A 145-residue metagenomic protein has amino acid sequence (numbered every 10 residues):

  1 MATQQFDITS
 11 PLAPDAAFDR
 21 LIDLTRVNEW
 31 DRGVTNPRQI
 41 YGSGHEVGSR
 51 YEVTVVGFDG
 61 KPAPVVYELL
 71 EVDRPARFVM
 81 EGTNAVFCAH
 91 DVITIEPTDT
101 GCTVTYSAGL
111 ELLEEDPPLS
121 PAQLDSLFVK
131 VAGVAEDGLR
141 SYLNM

Functional and structural regions predicted by a protein language model:
M1, G60, V86-C88: Glycine-centered tight beta-turn/hairpin loop motif at sheet-sheet or coil-to-beta transitions
M1-Y41: Hydrophobic ligand-binding cavity/cleft-lining segments
Q5, W30, K61, E96 (+2 more regions): Hydrophobic/basic alpha-helical segments enriched in Actinobacteria
F6-I8, Q39, P64-E71, G82 (+2 more regions): Hydrophobic/aromatic beta-strand elements that line small-molecule binding cavities or substrate pockets in beta-rich
P11-P14, V72-D73, T98-T100: Short loop segments at secondary-structure junctions
R38-N84, T103, V134-M145: Glycine-rich portal/gate segments that line the openings of hydrophobic small-molecule binding cavities
E81-V134: Beta-strand/loop substructures that line and gate deep hydrophobic ligand-binding cavities in soluble
